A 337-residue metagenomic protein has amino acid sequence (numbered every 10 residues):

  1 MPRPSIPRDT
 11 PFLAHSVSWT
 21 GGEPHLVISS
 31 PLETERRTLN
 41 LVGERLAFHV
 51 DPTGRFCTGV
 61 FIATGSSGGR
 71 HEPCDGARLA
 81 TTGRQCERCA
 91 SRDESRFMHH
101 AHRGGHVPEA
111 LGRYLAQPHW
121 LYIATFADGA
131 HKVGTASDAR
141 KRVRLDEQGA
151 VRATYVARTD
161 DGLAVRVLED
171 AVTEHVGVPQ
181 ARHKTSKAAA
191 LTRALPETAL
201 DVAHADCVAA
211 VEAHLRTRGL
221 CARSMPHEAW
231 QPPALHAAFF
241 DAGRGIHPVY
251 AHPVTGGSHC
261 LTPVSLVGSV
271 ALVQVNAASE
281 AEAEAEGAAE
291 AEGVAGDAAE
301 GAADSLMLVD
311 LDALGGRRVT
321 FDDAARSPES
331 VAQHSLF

Functional and structural regions predicted by a protein language model:
M1-F337: Non-catalytic accessory segments flanking enzymatic or RNA/DNA-binding domains
